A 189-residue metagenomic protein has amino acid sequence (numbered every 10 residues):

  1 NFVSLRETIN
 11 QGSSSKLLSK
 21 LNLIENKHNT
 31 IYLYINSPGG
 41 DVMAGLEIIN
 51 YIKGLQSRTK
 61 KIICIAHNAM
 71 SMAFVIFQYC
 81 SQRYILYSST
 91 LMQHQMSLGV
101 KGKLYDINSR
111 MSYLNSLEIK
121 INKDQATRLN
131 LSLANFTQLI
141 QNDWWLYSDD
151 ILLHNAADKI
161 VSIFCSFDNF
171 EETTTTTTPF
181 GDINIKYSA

Functional and structural regions predicted by a protein language model:
N1-V75, Y79-A189: N-terminal organellar transit peptides
